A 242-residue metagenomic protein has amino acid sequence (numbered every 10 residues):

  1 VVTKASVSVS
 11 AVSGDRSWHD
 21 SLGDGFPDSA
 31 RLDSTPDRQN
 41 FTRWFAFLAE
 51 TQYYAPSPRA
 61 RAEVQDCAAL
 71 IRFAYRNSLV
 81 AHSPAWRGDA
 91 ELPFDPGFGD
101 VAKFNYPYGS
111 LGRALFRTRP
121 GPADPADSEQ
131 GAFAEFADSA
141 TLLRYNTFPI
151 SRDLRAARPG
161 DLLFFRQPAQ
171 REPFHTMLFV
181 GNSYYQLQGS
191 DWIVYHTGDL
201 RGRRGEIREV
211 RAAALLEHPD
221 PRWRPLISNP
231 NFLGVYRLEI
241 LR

Functional and structural regions predicted by a protein language model:
T3-S13: Edge beta-strands of extracellular beta-sandwich domains
V12-F133: N-terminal capping segments
S13, V180-N182, Y236-R242: Short beta-strand-to-coil "C-cap" segments at the C-terminal boundary of structured domains/repeats, marking
D95-G202: ...with weaker cross-activation on analogous glycine-rich loops/strands in unrelated enzymes
Q188-R242: Low-complexity, Gly/Ser/Thr/Pro-rich intrinsically disordered linker/tail segments
